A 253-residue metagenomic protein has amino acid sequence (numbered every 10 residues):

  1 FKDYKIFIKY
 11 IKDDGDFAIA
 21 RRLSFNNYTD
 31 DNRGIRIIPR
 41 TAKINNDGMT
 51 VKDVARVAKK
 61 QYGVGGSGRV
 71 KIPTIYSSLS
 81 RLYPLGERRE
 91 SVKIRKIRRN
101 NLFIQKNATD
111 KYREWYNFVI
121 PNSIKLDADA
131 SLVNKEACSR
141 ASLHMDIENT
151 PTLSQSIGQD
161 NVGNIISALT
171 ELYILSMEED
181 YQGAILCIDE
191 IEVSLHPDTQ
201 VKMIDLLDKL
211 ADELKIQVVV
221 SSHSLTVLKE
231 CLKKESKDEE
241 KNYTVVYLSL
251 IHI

Functional and structural regions predicted by a protein language model:
F1-E87, A108: P-loop NTPase switch/coupling surface
L79-G163, S167-Y181: Extended helical coiled-coil dimerization/tether regions that scaffold and oligomerize large DNA-maintenance assemblies
G183, K215-V219: Loop/turn-to-beta-strand initiation segments
D189-E190: Walker B catalytic acidic pair
S221-H223: H-loop/switch region of ABC-family ATPase nucleotide-binding domains
L225-E230: Conserved H-loop
I251-I253: Conserved small/polar residues in nucleotide/adenosyl-binding loops
